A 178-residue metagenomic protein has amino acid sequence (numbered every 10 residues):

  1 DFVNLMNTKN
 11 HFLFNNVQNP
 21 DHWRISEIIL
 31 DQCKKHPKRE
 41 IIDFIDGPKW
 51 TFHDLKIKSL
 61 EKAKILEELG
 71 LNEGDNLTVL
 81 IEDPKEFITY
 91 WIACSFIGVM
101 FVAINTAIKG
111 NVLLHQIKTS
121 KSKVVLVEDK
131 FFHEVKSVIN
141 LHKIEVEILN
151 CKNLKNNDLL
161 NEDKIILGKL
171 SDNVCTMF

Functional and structural regions predicted by a protein language model:
D1-W50, D54-L69, E73, I97 (+1 more regions): N-lobe entry segment of adenylate-forming
D21-I25, V127, K169: Residue-level signature of the cytosolic catalytic core of signaling kinases
I29, T89-Y90, V135: Aromatic/hydrophobic pocket-lining residues that form π-stacking "cages" and hydrophobic walls in ligand
P37-E40, N161-F178: Conserved pre-ATP/AMP-binding loop-to-beta segment of ANL
P48, A63-N111: Conserved AMP-binding/adenylate-forming
L69, F96-L167: Structural core segment of the AMP-binding/adenylate-forming
L80, L126, T176-M177: Short hydrophobic segments within beta-strands
